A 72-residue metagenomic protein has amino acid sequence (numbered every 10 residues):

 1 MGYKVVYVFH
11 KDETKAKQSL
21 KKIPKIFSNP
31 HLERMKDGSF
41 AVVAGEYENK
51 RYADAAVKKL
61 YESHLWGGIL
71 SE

Functional and structural regions predicted by a protein language model:
M1-G2, K11-E72: Extracytoplasmic
V8: Conserved beta3-strand ATP-binding lysine motif
